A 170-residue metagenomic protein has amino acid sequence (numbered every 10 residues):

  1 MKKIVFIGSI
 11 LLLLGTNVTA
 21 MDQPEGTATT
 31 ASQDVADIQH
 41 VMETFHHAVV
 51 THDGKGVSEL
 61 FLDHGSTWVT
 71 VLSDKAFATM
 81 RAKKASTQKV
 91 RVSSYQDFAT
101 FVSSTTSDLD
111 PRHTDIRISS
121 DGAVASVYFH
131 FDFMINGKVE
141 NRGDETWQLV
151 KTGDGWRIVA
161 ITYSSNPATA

Functional and structural regions predicted by a protein language model:
K2-I7, L149: Sec-dependent signal peptide recognition, specifically the positively charged N-region followed immediately by
V5-T16: Bacterial N-terminal signal peptides
V18-D63, A170: Short, low-complexity N-terminal intrinsically disordered segments enriched in polar/charged residues
M21, S126, E140-T169: Short beta-strand edge/turn micro-motifs at domain boundaries
M21-Q23, R81-K138: Surface-exposed, charged secondary-structure patches
P24-T27, S73-K83: Acidic/histidine-rich, surface-exposed loop or edge segments in extracytoplasmic proteins
H46-H47, F61-T79: Short, solvent-exposed secondary-structure junction/capping segments
F61-L62, L72-S73, F129-F133, T162-Y163: A mature extracytoplasmic/lumenal domain signature
